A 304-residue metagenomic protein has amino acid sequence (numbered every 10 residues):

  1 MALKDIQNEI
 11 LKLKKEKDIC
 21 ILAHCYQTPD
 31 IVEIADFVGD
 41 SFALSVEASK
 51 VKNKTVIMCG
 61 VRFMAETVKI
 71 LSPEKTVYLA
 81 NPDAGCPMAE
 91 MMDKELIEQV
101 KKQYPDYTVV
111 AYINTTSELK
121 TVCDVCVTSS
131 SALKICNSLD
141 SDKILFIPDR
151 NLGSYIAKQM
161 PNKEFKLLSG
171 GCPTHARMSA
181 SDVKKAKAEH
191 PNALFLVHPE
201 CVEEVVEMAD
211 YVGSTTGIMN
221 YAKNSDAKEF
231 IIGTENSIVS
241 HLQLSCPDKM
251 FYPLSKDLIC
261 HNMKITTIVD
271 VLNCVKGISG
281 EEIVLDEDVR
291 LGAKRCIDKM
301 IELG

Functional and structural regions predicted by a protein language model:
M1-I232, I238-G304: Active-site loop-to-helix "anion-binding N-cap" substructures in soluble metabolic enzymes
